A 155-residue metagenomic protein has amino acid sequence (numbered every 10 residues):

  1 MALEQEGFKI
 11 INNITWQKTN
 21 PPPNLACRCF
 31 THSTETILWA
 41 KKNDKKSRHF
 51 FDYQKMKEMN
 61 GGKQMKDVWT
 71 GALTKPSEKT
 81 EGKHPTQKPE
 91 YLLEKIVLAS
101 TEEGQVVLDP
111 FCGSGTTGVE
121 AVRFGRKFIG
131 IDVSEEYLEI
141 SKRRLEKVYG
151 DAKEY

Functional and structural regions predicted by a protein language model:
M1-E139: Core catalytic lobe of class I
K142-Y155: S-adenosyl-L-methionine
